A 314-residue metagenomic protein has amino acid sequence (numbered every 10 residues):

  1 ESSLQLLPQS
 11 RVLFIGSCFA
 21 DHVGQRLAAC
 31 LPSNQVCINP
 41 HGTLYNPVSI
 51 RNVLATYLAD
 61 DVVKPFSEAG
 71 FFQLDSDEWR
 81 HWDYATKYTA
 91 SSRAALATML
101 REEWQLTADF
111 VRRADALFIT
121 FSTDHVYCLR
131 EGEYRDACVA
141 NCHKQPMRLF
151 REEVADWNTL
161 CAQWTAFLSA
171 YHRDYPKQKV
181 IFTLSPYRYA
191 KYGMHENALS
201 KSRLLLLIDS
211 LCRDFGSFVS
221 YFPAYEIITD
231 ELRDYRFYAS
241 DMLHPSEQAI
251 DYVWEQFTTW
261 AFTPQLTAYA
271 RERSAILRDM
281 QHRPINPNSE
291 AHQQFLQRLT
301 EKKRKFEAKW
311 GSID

Functional and structural regions predicted by a protein language model:
E1-D314: Extracellular glycan-modifying ectodomains
